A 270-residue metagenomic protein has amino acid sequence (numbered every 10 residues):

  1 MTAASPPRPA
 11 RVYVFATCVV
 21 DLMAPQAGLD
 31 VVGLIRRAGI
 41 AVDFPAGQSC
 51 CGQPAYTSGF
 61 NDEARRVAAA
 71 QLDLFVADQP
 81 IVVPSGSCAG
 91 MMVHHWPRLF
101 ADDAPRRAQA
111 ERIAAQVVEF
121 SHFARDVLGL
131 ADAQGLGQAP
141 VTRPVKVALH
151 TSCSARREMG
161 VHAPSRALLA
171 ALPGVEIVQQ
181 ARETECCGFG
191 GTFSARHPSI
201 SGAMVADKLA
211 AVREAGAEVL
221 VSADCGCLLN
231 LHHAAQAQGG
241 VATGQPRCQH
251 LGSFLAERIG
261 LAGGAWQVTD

Functional and structural regions predicted by a protein language model:
M1-D270: Iron-sulfur cluster-binding electron-transfer modules in prokaryotic oxidoreductases
